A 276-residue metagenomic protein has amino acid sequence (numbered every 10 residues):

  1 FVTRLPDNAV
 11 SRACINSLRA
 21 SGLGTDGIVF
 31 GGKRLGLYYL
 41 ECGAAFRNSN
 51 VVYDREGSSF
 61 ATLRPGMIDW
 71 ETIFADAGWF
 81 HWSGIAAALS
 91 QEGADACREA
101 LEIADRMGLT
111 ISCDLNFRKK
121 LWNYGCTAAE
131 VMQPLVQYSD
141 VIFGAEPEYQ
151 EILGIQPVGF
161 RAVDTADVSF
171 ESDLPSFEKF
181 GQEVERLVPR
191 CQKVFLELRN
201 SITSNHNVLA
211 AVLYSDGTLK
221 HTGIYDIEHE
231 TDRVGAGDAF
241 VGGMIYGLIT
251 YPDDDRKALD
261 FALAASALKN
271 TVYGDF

Functional and structural regions predicted by a protein language model:
V2-I85, C113: Conserved N-terminal subdomain of the carbohydrate kinase-like
R19, R98, E102-R106, V136: Anion (oxyanion) recognition and catalysis
G32, G57, F117-K119, E148 (+2 more regions): Glycine-rich beta-alpha junction loops
D54-G57, W82-E92, F117-W122, D167-E171: Flexible, glycine/proline-enriched loop segments at strand-loop-helix junctions that form or flank small-ligand binding
M67, A94-E99, G125-Q133: Charged helix-capping and loop-helix junction motifs
W79-I85, T110-K119, E146, F195-E197: Short beta-strands and strand-loop turn motifs
M107, L121-T218: Conserved phosphate/ATP/ADP-binding segment of small-molecule kinases
S204, K220-F276: Conserved post-catalytic alpha-helical subdomain immediately downstream of the catalytic base and nucleotide-binding
